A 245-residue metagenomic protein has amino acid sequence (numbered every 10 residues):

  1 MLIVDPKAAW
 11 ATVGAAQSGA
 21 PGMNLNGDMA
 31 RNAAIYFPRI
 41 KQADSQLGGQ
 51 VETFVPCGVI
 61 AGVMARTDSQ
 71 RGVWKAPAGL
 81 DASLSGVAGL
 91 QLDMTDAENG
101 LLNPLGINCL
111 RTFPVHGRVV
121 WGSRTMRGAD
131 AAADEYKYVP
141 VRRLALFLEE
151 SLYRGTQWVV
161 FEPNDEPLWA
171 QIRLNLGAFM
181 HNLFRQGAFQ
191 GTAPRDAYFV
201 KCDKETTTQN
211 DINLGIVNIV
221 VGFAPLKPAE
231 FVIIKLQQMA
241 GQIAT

Functional and structural regions predicted by a protein language model:
M1-T245: Structured, hydrophobic secondary-structure cores that serve as assembly/anchoring elements
